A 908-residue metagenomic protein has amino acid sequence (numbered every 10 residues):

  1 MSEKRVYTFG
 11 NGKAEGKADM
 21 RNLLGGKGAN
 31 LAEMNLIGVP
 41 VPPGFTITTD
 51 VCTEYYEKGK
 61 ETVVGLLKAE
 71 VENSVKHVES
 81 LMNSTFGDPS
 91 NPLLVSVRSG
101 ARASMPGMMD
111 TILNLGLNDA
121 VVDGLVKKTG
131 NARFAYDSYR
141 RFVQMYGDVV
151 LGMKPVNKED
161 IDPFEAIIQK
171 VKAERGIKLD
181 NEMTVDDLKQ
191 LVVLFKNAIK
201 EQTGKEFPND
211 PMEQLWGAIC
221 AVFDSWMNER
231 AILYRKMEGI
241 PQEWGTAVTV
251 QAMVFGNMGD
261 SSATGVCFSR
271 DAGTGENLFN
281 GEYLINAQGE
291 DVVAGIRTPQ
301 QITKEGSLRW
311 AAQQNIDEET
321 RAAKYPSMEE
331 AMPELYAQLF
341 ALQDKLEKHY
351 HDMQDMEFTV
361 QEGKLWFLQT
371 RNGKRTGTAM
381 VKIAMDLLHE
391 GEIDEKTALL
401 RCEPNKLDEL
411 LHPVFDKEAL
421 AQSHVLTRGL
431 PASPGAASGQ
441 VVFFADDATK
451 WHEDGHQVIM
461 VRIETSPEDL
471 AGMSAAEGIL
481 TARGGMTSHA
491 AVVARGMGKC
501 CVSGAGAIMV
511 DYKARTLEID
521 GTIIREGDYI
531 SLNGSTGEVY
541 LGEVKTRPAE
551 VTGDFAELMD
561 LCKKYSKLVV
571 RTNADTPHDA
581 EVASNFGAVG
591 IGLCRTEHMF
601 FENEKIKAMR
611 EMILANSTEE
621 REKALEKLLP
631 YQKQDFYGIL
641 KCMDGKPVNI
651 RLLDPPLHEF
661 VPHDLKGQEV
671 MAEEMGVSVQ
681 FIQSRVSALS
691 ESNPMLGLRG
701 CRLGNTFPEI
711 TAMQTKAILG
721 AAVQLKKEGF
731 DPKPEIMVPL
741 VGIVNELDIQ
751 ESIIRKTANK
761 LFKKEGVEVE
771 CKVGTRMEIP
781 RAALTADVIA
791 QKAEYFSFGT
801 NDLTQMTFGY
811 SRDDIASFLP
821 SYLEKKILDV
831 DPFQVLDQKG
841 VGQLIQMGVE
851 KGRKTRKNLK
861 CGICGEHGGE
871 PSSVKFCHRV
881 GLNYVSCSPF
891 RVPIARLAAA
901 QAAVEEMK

Functional and structural regions predicted by a protein language model:
M1-S423, P431, K450, H456-I459 (+11 more regions): Nucleotide/phosphate-binding sheet-loop regions of phosphoryl- and nucleotidyl-transfer enzymes
F45, A482-G484, S503-G506, C594 (+2 more regions): Short beta->alpha connector loops at strand-helix junctions that form conserved, small/polar/Pro-enriched
K76, S80-D88, L517-I519, K727 (+1 more regions): Short mixed-charge
R98-S99, V551, L561-K908: Conserved alpha/beta-domain cores
M237, L399-W451, Q457-V458, E526 (+4 more regions): Long, charged amphipathic helices and adjacent flexible linkers at domain junctions
T249, V442, I459-R462, L480 (+3 more regions): Structural motif
K364-W366, I459, I463-S474, M486-V493 (+7 more regions): Glycine-rich phosphate/ribose-binding loops and adjacent secondary-structure elements that form binding surfaces
E477-R483, C501, G862: A short, small-residue-rich loop immediately preceding and capping a beta-strand
